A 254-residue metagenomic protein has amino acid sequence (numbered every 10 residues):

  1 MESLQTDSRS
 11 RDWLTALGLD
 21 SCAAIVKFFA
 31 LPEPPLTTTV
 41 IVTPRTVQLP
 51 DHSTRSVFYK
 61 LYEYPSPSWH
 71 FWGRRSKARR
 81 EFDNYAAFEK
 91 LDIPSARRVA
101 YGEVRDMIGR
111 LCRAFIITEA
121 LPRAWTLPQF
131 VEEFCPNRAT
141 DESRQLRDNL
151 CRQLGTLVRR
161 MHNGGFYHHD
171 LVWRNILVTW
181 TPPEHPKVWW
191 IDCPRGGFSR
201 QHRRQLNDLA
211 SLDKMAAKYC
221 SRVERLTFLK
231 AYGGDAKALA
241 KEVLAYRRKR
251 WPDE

Functional and structural regions predicted by a protein language model:
M1-E33: Juxta-kinase regulatory segment immediately upstream of eukaryotic protein kinase catalytic domains
D20-L127, V131, R159, N163-G164 (+1 more regions): Conserved ATP-binding subdomain of kinase catalytic cores across diverse folds
P122, W173, R195: Short, glycine/acidic-enriched loop or turn micro-motifs at the edges of active sites
Q129-E142: Flexible internal linker/loop segments at domain or repeat junctions
L146-L157: Conserved alphaE helix
L171-V178: Hydrophobic residue at the +6 position relative to the catalytic HRD Asp in the kinase catalytic loop
V178-H185: Activation-loop N-terminal segment of eukaryotic-like protein kinases
H185-E254: C-lobe/activation-segment region of protein kinase-like
